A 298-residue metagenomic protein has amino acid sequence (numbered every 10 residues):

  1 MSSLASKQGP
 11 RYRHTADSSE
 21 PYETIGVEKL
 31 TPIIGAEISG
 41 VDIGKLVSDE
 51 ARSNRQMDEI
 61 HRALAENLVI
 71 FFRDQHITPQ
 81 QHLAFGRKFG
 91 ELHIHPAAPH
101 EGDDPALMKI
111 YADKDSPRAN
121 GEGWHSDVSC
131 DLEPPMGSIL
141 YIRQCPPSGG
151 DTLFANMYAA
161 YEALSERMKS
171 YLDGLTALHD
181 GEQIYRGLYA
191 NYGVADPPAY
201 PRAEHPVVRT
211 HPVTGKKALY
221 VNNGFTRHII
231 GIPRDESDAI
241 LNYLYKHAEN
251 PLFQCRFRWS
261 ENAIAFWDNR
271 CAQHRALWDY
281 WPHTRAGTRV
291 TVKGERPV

Functional and structural regions predicted by a protein language model:
S2-I264, N269-V298: Non-heme Fe(II) oxygenase catalytic core, chiefly the N-lobe of the double-stranded beta-helix
